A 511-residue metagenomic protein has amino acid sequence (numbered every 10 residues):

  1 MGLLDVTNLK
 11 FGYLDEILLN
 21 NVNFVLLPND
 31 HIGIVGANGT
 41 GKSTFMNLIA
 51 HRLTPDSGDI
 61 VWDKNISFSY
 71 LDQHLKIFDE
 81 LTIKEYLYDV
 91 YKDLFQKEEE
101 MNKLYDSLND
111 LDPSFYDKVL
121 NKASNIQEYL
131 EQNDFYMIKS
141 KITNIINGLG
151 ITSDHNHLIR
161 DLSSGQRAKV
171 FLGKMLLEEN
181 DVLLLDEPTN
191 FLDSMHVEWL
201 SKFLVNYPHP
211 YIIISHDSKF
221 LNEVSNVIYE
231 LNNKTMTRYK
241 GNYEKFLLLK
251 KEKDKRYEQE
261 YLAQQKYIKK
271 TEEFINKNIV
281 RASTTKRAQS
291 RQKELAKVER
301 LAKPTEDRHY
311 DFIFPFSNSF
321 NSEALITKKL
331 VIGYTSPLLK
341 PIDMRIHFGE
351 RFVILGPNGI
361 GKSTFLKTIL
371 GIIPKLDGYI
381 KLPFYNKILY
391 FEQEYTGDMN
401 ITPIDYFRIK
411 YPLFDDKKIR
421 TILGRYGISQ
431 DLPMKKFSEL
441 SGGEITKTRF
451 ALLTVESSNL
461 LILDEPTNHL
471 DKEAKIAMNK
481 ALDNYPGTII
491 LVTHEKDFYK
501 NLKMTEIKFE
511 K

Functional and structural regions predicted by a protein language model:
M1-Y257, S317-K511: ABC ATP-binding cassette signature C-motif
E128, K277-N278, Y310-I313, D405: Short hinge/gating elements
Q166, W199, F203, N278-S283 (+1 more regions): Tryptophan-centric aromatic hotspots in well-structured domains and transmembrane helices
L249-E299, P304: Intracellular alpha-helical coupling/juxtamembrane segments of multi-pass membrane proteins
A302-S319: Short, flexible cytosolic linker that couples an ABC transmembrane/permease module to its adjacent nucleotide-binding
